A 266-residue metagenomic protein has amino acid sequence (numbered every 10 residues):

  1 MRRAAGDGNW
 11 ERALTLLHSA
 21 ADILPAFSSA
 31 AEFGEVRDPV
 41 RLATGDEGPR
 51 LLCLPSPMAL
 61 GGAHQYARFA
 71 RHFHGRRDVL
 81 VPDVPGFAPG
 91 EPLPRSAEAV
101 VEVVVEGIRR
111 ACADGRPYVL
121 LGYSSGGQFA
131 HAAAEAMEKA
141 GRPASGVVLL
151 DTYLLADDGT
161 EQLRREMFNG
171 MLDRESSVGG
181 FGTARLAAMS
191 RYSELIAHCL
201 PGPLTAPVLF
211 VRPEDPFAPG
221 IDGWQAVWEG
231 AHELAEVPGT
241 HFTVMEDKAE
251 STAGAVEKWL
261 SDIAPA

Functional and structural regions predicted by a protein language model:
M1-A266: A hydrolase-biased, glycine/serine/histidine/acidic-enriched motif that marks catalytic-domain neighborhoods in diverse
